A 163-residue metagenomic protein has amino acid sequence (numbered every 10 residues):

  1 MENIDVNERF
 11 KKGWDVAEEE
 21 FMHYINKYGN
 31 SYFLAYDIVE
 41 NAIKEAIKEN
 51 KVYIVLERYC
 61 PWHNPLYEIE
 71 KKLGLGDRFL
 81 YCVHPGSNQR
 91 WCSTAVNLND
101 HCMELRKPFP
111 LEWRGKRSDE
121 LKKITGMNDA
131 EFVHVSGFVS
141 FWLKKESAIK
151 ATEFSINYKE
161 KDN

Functional and structural regions predicted by a protein language model:
M1-N163: C-terminal accessory domains and tails appended to enzymatic cores
